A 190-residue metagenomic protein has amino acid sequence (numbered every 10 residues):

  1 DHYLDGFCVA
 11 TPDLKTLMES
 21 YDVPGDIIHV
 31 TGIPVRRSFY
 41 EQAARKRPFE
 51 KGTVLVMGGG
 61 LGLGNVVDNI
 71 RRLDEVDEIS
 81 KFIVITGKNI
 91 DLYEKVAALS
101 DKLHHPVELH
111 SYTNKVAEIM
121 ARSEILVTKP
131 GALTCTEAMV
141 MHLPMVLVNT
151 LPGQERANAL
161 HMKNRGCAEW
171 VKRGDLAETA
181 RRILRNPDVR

Functional and structural regions predicted by a protein language model:
D1-V30, V35-S38: Active-site-proximal region of nucleotide-activated glycan assembly enzymes, centered on histidine/acidic-rich loops
D13-K15, G62, T134, D175-L176: Alpha-helix capping/helix-boundary segments
L14-M18, L92-V96, T134, G153-A159: Short, glycine/polar-rich helix-capping loops at beta-to-alpha or helix-loop-helix junctions that flank or form
G32, S111-T113, K172: Short loop/edge segments at beta-strand edges and connector loops that shape dinucleotide/nucleotide cofactor-binding
P34-E50: Acidic anion/phosphate-binding donor-loop and adjacent secondary structure in glycosyltransferase catalytic cores
P48-R122: Donor-nucleotide binding loops and adjacent catalytic segments primarily of GT-B fold Leloir glycosyltransferases
E118-A157: A donor-sugar binding/catalytic signature common to diverse glycosyltransferases and related nucleotide-sugar
K163-D188: C-terminal "capping" alpha-helix adjacent to the active site of nucleotide-linked donor transferases in cell-envelope
